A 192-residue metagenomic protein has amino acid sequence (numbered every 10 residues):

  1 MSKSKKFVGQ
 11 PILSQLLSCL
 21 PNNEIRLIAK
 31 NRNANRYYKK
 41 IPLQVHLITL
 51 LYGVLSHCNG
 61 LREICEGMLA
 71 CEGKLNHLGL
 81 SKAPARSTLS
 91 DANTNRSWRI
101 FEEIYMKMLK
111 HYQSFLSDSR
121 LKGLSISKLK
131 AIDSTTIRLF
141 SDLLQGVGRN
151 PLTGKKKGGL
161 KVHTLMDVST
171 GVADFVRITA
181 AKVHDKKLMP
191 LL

Functional and structural regions predicted by a protein language model:
M1-L192: Conserved, well-structured functional cores that handle cations and Mg-NTP chemistry
